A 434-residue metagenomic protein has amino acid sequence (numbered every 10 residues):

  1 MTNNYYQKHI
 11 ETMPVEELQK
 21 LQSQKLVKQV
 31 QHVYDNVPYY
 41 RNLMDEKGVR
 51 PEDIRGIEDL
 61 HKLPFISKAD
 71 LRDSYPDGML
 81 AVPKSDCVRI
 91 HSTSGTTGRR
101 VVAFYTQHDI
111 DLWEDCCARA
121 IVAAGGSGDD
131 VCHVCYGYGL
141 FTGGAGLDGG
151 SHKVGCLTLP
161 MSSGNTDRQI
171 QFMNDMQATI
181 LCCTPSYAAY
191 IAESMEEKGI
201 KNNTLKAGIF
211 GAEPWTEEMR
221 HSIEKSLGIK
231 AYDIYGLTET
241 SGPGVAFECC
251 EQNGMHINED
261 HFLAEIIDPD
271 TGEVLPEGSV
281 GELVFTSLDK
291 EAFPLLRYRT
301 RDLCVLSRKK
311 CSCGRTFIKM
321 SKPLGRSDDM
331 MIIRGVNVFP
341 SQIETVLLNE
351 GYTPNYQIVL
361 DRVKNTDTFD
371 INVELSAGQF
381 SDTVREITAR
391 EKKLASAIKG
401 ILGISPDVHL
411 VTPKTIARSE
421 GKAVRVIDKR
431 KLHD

Functional and structural regions predicted by a protein language model:
M1-S92, G98-D115, R119-A123, N202 (+5 more regions): Nucleotide 5′-phosphate-binding alpha/beta core
V33, T93-T96, C132, L181 (+4 more regions): Conserved S/T- and glycine-rich ATP-binding loop of Class I adenylate-forming
Q107-A120, V131-A189: AMP-binding/adenylate-forming
G126-D130: Short helix-loop-beta connector
V131, K198-T216: Conserved helix-loop-beta element of the AMP-binding
L181, D289-I404, G421: AMP-binding/adenylate-forming catalytic core of the ANL superfamily
Y187-T204, H221-S226: Adenylate-forming
W215-K310: Conserved AMP-binding/adenylate-forming
